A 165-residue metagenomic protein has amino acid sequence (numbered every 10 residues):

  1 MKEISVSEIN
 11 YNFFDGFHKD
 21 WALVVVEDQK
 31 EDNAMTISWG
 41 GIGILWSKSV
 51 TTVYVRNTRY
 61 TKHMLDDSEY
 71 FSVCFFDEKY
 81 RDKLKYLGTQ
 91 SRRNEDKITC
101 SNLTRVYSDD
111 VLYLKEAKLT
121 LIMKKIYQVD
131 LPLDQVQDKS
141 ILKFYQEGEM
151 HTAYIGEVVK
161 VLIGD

Functional and structural regions predicted by a protein language model:
M1-I37, G41-D165: Active-site-proximal mixed secondary-structure blocks
